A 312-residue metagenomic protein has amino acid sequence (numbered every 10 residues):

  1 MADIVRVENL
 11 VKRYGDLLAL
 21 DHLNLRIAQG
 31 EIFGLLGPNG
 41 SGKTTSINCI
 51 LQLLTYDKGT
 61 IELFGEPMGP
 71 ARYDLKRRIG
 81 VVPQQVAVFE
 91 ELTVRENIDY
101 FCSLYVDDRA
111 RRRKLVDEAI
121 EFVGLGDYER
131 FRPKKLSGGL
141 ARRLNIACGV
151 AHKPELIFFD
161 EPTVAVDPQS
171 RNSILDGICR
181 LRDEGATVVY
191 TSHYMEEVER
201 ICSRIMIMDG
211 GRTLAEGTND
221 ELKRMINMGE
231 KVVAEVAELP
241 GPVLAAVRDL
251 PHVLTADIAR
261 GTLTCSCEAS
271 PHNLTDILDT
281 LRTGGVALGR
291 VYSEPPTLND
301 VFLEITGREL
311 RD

Functional and structural regions predicted by a protein language model:
G59-P67, D74-L75: Conserved ABC transporter NBD signature motif
E91, R132-G139: Conserved ABC ATPase signature
D99, S103, A110-Y128: Conserved ABC ATPase "signature" region
K153: Conserved catalytic motifs of ABC-family nucleotide-binding domains
I157-D160: Catalytic Walker B motif of ABC-type/P-loop ATPase nucleotide-binding domains
L175-E268: ABC transporter nucleotide-binding domain
